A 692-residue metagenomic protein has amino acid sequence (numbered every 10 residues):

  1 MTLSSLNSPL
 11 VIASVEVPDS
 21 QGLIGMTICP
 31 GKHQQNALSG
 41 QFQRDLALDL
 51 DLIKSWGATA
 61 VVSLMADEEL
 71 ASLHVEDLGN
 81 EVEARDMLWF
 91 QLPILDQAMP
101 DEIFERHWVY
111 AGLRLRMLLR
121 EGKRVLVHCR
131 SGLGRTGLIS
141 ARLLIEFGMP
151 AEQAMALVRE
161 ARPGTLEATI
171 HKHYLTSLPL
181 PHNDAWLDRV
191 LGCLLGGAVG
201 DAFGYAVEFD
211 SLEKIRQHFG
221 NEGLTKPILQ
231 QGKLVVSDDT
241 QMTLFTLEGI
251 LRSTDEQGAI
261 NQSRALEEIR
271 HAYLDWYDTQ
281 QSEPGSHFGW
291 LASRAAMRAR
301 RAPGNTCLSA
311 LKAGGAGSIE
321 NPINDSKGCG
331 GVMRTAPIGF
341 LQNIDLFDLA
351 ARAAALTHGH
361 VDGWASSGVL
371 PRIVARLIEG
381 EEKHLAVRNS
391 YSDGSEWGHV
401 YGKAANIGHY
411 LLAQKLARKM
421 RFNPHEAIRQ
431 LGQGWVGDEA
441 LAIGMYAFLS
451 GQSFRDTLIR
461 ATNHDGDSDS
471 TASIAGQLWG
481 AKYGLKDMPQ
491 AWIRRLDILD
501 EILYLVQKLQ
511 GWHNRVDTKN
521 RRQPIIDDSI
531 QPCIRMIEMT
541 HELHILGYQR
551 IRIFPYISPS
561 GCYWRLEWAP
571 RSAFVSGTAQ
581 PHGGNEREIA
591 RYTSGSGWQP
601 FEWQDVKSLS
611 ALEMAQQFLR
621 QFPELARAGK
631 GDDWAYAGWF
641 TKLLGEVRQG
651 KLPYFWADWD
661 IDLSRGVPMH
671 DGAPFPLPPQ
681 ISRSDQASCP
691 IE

Functional and structural regions predicted by a protein language model:
M1-L126, L138-H182: Cys-dependent protein tyrosine phosphatase-like superfamily
I24, M539-G583, R587: Amphipathic, interaction-prone secondary-structure segments
R114, K508, R535, M539-E542 (+3 more regions): Charge-rich, solvent-exposed alpha-helical interaction surfaces
G134-L144, S473-W479: Catalytic DNA-binding helix-loop module of base-excision-repair DNA glycosylases/AP lyases
P181-D527, C689: Structured, active/binding-site neighborhoods that engage oxygen-rich ligands
D527-I530, G595-I661, G666: Mixed-charge, Lys/Arg-enriched low-complexity segments
W564-W568, R591, W598-P600, P668-H670 (+1 more regions): Short linear proline/tyrosine/threonine-rich motifs used for host-factor recruitment and membrane trafficking/assembly
A579-Q580, I589-T593, W598-L609, L663 (+1 more regions): Extended non-catalytic scaffold regions that mediate assembly and binding in large macromolecular machines
